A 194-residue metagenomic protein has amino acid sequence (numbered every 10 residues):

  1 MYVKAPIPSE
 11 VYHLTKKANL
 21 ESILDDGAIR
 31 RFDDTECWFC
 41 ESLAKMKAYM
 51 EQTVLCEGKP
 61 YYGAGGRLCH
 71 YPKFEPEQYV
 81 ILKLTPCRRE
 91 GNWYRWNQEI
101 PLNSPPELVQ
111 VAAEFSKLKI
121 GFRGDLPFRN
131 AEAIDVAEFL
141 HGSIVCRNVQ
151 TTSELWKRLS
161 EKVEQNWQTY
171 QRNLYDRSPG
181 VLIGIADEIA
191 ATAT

Functional and structural regions predicted by a protein language model:
M1-C40, M50-E57: ADP-ribose/NAD+-binding catalytic cleft of ART/PARP-like enzymes
N19, A44-M46, C87-R89: Short, solvent-exposed loop/turn segments at secondary-structure junctions
T35-E41, V109-E114: A generic structural motif
F39, M46, V54, A64-H70: Compact, well-ordered interaction domains used in eukaryotic information-processing assemblies
K47-M50, W93-Y94: Active-site-adjacent loop/helix micro-motif of nuclease/hydrolase catalytic cores
P60-T194: Active-site and NAD+-binding cores of ADP-ribose-processing enzymes
